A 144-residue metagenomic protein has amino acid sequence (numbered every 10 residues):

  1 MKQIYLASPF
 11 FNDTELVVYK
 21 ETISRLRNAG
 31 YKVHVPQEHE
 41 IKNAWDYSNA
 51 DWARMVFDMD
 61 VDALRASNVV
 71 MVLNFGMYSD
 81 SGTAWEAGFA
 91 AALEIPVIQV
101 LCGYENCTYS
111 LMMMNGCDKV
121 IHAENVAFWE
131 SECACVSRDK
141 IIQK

Functional and structural regions predicted by a protein language model:
M1-K144: Conserved catalytic or regulatory cores that recognize and/or transform ribose-phosphate-containing ligands
